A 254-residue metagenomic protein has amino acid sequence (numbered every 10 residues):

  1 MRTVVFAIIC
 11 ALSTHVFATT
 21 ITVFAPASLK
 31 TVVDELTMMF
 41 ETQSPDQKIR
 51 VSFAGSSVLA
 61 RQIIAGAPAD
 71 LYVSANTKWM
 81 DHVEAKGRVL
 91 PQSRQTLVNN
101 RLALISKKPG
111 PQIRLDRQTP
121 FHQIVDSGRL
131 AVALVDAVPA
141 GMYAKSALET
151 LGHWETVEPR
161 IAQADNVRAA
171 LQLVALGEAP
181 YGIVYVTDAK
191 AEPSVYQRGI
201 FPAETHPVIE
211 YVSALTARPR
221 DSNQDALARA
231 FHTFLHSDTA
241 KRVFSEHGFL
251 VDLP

Functional and structural regions predicted by a protein language model:
R2-H15: Bacterial N-terminal signal peptides
A18-S44, K48-S57, R61-A65, S74-T77 (+3 more regions): Exported/periplasmic ABC-transporter solute-binding proteins
